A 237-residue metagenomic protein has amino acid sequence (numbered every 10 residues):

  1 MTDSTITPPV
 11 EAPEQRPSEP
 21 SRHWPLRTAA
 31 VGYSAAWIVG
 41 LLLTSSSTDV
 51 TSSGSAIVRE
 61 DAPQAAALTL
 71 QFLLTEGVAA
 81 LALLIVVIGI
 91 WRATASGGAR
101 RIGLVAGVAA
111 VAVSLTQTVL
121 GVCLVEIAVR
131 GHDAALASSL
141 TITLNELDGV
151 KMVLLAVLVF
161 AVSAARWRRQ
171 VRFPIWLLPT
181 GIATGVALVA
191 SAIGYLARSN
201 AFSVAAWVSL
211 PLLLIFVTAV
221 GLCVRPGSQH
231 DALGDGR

Functional and structural regions predicted by a protein language model:
T2-R237: Hydrophobic, aromatic-enriched alpha-helical segments typical of multi-pass transmembrane helices
